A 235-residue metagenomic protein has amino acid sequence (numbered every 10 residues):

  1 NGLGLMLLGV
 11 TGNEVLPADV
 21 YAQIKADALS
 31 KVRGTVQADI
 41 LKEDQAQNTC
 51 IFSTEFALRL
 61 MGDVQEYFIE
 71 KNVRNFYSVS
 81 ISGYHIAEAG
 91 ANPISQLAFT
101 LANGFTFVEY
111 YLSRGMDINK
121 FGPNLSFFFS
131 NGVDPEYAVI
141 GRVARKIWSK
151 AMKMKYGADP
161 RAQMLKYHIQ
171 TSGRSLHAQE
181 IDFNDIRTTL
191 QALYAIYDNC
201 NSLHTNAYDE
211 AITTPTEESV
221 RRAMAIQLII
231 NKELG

Functional and structural regions predicted by a protein language model:
N1-N131, E136-Y137, K155-A158, A162-H168 (+2 more regions): Catalytic alpha/beta active-site cores
A89-A98, G132-V143, T171-D185, T213-R222: Short glycine/threonine-rich loop-to-helix capping motif typified by GTGT followed within a few residues by an Asp-Pro
R142-M154: K/E-rich alpha-helical interaction surfaces of small helical-bundle regulatory domains
W148, D198, I226: Conserved, mostly hydrophobic/aromatic
D185-A192: Short, acidic/polar
L190, N201-G235: Active-site or pore-adjacent capping/gating segments
A195-I196, I229: Histidine kinase transmitter module recognition
